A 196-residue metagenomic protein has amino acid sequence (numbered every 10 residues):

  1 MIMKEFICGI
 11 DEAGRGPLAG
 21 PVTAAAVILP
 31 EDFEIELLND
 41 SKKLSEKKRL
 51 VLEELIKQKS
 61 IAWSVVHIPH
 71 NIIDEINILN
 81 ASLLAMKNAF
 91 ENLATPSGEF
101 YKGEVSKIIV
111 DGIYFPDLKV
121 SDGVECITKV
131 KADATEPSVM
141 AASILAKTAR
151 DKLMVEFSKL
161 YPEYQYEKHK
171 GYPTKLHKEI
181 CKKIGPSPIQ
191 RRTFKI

Functional and structural regions predicted by a protein language model:
M1-I196: RNase H-like, Mg2+-dependent phosphodiesterase core, and more generally RNA phosphate-backbone-engaging helix-loop
